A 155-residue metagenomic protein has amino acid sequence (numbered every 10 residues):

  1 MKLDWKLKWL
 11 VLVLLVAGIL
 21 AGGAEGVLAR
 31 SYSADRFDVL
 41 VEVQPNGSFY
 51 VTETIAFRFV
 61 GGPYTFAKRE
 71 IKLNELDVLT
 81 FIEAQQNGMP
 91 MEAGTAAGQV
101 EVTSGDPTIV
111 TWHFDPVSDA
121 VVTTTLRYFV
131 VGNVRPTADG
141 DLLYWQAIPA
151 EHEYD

Functional and structural regions predicted by a protein language model:
K2-D4, G22-D155: Lumenal/extracellular ectodomains and adaptor appendage modules of the eukaryotic vesicle/secretory system
L3-V11: N-terminal Sec-pathway targeting helices
V11-G22: Bacterial N-terminal signal peptides
